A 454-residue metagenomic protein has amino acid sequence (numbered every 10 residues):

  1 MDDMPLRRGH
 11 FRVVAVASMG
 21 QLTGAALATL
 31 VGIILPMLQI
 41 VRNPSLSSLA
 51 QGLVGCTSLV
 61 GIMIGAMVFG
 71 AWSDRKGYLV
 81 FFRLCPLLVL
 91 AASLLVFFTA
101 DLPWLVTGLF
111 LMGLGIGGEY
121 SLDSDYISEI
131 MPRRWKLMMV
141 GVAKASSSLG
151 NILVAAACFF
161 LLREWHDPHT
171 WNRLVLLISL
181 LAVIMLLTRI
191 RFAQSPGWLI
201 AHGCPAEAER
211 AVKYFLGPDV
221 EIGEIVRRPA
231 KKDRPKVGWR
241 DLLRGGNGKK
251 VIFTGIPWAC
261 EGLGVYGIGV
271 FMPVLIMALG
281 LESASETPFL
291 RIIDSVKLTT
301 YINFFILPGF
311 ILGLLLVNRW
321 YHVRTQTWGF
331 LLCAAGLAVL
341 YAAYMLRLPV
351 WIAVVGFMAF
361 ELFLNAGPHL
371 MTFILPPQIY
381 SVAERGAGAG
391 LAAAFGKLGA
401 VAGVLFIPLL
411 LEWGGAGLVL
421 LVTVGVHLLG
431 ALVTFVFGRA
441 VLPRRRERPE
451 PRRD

Functional and structural regions predicted by a protein language model:
M1-D454: Transmembrane-helix signature of 12-pass secondary carriers
